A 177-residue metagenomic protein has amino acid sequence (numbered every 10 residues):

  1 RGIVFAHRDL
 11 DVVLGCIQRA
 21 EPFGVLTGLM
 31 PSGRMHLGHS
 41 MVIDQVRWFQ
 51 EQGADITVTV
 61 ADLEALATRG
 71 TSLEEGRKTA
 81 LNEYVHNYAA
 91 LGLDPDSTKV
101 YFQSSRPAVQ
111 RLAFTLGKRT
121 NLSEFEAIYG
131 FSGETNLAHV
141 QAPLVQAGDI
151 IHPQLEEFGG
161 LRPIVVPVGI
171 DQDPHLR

Functional and structural regions predicted by a protein language model:
R1-L29, T98, I164: Non-catalytic terminal extensions that flank enzyme cores
L10-L14, R47-A54, A80-V85, A138-Q154: Structured alpha-helical segments in the cores of large, soluble enzyme domains
L37-V58: Histidine-anchored nucleotide/phosphate-binding helix
T59-T71: Short connector loops at secondary-structure junctions
E75-R77, Q103, V165-I170: Conserved phosphate-binding loops in nucleotide/dinucleotide-binding enzymes
E75-Y101: A glycine-rich helix N-cap at a beta->alpha junction
L91-G130: Active-site-adjacent helix/loop patches that line small-molecule binding or acyl-intermediate pockets
V109-Q110, N121-R177: Active-site cores that bind ATP or allylic diphosphates and position pyrophosphate for catalysis
